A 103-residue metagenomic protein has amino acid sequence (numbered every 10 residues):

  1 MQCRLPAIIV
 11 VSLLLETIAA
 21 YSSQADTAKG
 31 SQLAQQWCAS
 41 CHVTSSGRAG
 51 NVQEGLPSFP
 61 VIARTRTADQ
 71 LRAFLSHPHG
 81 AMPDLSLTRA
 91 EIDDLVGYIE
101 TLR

Functional and structural regions predicted by a protein language model:
M1-I9: Bacterial N-terminal signal peptides that target proteins for export
I9-L15: Hydrophobic helical h-region of N-terminal Sec-dependent signal peptides in bacterial secretory/periplasmic proteins
L15-L33: Electrostatic cytochrome c docking/interface patches
A20-A25, G47-F59: His/Cys-centered metal/cofactor-coordination and adjacent catalytic loops
D26, L33-A34, T67, L71 (+1 more regions): Stable alpha-helical elements in mature extracytoplasmic
G30, Q35-S45, L95: The canonical Cys-X-X-Cys-His
Q53-V61, R72-L102: Axial heme c-ligation environment in periplasmic c-type cytochrome domains
